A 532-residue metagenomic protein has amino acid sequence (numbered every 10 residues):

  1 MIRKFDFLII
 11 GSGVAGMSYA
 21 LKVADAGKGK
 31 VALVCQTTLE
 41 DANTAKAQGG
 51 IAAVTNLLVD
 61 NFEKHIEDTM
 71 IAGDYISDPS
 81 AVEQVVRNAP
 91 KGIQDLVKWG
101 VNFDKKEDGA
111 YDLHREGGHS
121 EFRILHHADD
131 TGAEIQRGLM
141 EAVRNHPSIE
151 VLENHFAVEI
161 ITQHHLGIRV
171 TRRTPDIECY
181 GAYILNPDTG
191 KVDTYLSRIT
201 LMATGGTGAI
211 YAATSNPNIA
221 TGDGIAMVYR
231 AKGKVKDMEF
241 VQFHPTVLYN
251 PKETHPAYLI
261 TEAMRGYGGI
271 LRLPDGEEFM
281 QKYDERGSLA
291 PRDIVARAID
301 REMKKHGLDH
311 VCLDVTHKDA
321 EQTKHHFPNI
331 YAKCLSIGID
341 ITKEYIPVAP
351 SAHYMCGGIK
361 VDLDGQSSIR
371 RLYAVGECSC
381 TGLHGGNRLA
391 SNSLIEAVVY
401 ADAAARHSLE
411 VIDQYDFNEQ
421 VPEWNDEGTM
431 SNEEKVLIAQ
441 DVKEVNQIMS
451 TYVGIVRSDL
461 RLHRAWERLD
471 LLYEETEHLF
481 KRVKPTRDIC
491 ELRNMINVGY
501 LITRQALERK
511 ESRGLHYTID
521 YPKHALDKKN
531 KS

Functional and structural regions predicted by a protein language model:
M1-D6, Y19-K22, G29, T38-E40 (+9 more regions): Glycine- and aromatic-enriched mobile tails/lids
S12-V14: Glycine-rich Rossmann-fold phosphate-binding loop(s) that bind the pyrophosphate of adenine dinucleotide cofactors
G29-C35, D237: Short beta-strand "acidic-cap" motif of Rossmann-like dinucleotide-binding folds
T37-D68, D74, P245-T246, H255-P256: Conserved N-terminal glycine-rich FAD pyrophosphate-binding loop of Rossmann-like flavoproteins
S77-P90, R123-E141, L152, T214-G222 (+3 more regions): Short beta-strand to alpha-helix junction loop
V97-K191, L196, A203, V247-P251: Conserved redox-cofactor binding core of oxidoreductases
E159-T171, D176, Y180-T189, T194 (+1 more regions): FAD-site-proximal beta/loop scaffold in flavoenzymes
M227, G233-D340, I346, V398 (+1 more regions): An anion/pyrophosphate-binding glycine-rich loop and adjacent beta-alpha core in soluble alpha-beta enzymes
